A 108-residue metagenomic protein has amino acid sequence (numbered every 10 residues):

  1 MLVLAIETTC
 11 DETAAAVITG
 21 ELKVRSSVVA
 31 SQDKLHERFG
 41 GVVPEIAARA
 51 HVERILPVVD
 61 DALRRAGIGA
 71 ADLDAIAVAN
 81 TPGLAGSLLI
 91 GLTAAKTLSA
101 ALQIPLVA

Functional and structural regions predicted by a protein language model:
M1-A108: Short acidic/glycine-rich loops and adjacent helix/strand connectors that line catalytic pockets where negatively
